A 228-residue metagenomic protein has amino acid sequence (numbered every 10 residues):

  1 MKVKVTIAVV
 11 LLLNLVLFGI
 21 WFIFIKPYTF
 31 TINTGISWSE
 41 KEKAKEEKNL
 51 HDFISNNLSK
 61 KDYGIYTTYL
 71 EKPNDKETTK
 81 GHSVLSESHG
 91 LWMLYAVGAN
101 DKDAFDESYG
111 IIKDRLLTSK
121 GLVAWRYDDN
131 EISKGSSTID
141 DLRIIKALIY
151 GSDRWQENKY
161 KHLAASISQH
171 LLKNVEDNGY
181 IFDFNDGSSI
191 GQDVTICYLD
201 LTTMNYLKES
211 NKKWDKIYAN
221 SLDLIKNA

Functional and structural regions predicted by a protein language model:
M1-V5: Positively charged n-region of N-terminal signal peptides that target proteins for export
A8-W21: Hydrophobic membrane-insertion alpha-helices, especially the h-region of bacterial N-terminal signal peptides
G19-E87, V97-R126, K212-A219, D223-A228: Low-complexity, Ser/Thr/Pro/Gly-enriched N-terminal "stalk/linker" regions
T29-S39, S88-K102, L142-E157, L199-N211: Well-ordered alpha-helical scaffold segments within catalytic/enzyme domains
Y63-G81, G121-D140, N178-L201: Carbohydrate-binding/catalytic loop surfaces
G81-S88, D101-F105, K134-D141, E157-K161 (+2 more regions): Solvent-exposed, acidic/flexible segments
F105, G110-K173: Substrate-binding cleft of extracellular glycoside hydrolase catalytic domains
N158-A228: Aromatic- and glycine-enriched pocket-lining scaffold segments that form the walls of small-molecule binding clefts
